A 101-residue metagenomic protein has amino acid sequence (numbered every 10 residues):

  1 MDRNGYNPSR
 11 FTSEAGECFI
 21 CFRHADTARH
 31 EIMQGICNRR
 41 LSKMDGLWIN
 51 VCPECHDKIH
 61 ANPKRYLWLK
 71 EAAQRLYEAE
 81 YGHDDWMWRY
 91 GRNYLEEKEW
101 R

Functional and structural regions predicted by a protein language model:
M1-E17, R40-D45: Short, charged surface segments at domain edges that flank catalytic/cofactor-binding sites
E14, I20, A28-H30: Structured catalytic/translocation cores of nucleotide/phosphate-coupled proteins
C18-C21, C52: Short cysteine-rich clusters marking metal-coordination/redox-active sites
F22-T27, I59: Cys/His-rich microdomains that often coordinate metals
D26-R39: Short recognition patches in nucleic-acid-associated and regulatory proteins
T27, I49-N50: A broad, low-specificity signal marking well-ordered, structured residues that form hydrophobic/aromatic
I32, E54-C55: Residues immediately flanking
I36-I49, D57-R101: Polybasic, low-complexity binding patches
